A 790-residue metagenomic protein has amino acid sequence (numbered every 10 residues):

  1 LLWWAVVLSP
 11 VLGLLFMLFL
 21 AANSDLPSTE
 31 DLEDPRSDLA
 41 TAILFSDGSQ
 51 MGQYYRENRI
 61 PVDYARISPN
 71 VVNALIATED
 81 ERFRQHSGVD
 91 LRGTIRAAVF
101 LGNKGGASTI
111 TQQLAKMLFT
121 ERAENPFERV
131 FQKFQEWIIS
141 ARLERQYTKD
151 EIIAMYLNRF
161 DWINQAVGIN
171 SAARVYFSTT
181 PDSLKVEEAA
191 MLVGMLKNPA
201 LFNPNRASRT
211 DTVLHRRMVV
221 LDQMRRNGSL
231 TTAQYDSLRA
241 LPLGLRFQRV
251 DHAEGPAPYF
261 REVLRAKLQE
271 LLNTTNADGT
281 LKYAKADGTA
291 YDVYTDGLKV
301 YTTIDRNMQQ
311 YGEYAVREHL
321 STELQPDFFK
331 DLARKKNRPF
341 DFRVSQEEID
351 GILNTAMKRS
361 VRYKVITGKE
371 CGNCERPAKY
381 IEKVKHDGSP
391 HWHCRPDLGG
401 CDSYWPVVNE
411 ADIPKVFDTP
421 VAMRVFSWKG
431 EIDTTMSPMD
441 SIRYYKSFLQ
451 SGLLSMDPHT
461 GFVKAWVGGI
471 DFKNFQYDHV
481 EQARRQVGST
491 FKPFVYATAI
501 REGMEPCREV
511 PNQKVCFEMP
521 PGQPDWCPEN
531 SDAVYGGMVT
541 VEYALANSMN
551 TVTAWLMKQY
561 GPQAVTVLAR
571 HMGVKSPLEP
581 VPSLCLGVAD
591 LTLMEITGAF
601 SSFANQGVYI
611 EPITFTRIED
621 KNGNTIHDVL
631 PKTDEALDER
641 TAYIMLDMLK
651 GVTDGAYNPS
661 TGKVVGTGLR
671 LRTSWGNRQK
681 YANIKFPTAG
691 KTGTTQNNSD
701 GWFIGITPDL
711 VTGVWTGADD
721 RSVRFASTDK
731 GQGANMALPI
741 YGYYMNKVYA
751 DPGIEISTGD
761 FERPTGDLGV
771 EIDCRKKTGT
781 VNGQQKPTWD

Functional and structural regions predicted by a protein language model:
L1-L44, R82, E323, A378: N-terminal type II signal-anchor transmembrane helix that functions as the membrane-insertion/stop-transfer segment
I60-A65, Y445-S451, N474-F494, C507-V510 (+2 more regions): Short active-site loop at a secondary-structure junction that contains or immediately precedes the catalytic residue(s)
L75-I76, D80, M224, G312 (+7 more regions): Active-site SXXK
R84-G93, V167-N170, T231-Q234, Y477 (+4 more regions): Short, well-structured active-site flanking segments
F100-N125, D182, Q248-F260, M504-V565 (+3 more regions): Conserved catalytic neighborhood of penicillin-recognizing serine enzymes
A107-P396, L556, R570-H571, K575-P577 (+3 more regions): Non-catalytic, structured segments within soluble enzyme domains
R306-T322, E348-D457, W466-V467, F472-E481 (+2 more regions): A penicillin-recognizing enzyme superfamily signal
D525-N530, G561-G598, G607: Mid-domain, small-residue-enriched loop/turn segments at the edges of structured enzyme/sensor domains
